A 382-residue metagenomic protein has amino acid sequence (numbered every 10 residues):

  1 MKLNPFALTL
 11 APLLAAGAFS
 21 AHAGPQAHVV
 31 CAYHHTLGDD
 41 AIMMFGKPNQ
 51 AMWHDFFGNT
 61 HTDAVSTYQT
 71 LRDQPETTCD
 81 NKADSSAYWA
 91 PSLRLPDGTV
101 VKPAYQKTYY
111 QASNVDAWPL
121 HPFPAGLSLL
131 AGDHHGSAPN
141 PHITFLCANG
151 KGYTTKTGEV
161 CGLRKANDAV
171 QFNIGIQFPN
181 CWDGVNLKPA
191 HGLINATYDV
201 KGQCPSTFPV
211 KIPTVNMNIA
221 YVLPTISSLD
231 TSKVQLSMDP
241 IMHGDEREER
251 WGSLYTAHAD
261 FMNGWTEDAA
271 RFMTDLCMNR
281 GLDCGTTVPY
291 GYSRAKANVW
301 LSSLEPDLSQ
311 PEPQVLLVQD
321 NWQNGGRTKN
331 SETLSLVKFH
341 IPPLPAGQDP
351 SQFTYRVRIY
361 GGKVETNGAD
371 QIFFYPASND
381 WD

Functional and structural regions predicted by a protein language model:
M1-H22: Gram-negative bacterial Sec-dependent N-terminal signal peptides
G24-A51, D55-I176, G184-V288: Primary mode marks residue(s) on the alpha4-beta5-alpha5 output face of response regulator receiver
H54-F57, N180, K338, V357 (+1 more regions): Structural recognition of the beta-strand scaffold that forms the well-ordered cores of secreted hydrolase catalytic
N167-A169, T207-F208, R327-S331, P345-P350: Short, solvent-exposed beta-strand/turn "edge" segments of beta-rich domains on protein surfaces
N180-W182, Y221-T225, P343, I359-K363 (+1 more regions): Beta-strand elements of well-folded, non-transmembrane domains
T287-P343: Flexible, small-residue-rich N-terminal segments that precede or flank a structured functional core
F339, D349-K363: A short beta-strand element within beta-rich, extracytoplasmic domains of secreted/secretory-pathway proteins
K363-D382: Beta-strand-rich interaction/scaffold domains
